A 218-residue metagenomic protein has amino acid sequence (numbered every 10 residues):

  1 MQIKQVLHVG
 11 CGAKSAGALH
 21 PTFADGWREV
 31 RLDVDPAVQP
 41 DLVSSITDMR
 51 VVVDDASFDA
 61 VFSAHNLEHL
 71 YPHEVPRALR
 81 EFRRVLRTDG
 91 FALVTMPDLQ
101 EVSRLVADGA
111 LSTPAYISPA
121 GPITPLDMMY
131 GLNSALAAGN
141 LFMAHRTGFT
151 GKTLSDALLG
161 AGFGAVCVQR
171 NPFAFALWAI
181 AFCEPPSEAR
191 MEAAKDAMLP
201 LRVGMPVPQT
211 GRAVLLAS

Functional and structural regions predicted by a protein language model:
M1, P21-T22, Q169-N171: A general structural signal for short secondary-structure junctions and capping/turn motifs
M1-K4, G12-A16, D33-D35, H65 (+3 more regions): N-terminal start-of-chain detector that recognizes signal peptides and the immediate post-cleavage beginning
Q2, A217-S218: Short, intrinsically disordered terminal tails adjacent to the first/last structured region
K4-R104, A179-C183: Conserved SAM-binding loop
E74-R77, E81, R87, F91-L216: S-adenosyl-L-methionine-dependent methyltransferase catalytic module, highlighting the catalytic core
